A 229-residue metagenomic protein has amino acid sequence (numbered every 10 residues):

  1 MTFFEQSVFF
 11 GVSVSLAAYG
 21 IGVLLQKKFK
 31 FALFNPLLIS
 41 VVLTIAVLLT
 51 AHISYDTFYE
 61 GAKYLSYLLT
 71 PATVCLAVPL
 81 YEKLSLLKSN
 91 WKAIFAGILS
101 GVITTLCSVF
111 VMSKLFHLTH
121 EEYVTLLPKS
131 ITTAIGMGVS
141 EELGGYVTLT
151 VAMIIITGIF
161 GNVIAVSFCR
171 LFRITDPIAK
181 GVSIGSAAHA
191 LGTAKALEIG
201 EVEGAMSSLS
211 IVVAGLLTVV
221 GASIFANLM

Functional and structural regions predicted by a protein language model:
T2-Y81, L86-G97, G101: Helical membrane-embedded segments and adjacent short helical loop/helix-boundary regions of multi-pass membrane
Q6-S7, Y59, K92-I94, H120-E121 (+2 more regions): Short alpha-helical transmembrane interface motifs in multi-pass membrane proteins
L38-T50, T70-C75, A96-S108, L127-M137 (+2 more regions): Small-residue-rich segments of transmembrane alpha-helices in multi-pass membrane proteins, especially helix faces
A96-A134, T157-F172: Transmembrane alpha-helices that form the ion-translocation and gating core of multi-pass ion transport proteins
T104, I156-I164, L209-G221: Membrane-embedded alpha-helical segments of transport systems, primarily multispan ion/solute transporters
K114, V220-M229: Juxtamembrane boundary at the C-terminal end of a transmembrane helix
E122-L149, I155-I156, T175-V213: Alpha-helical membrane segments and immediately flanking helix-loop junctions that form or couple to the substrate/ion
